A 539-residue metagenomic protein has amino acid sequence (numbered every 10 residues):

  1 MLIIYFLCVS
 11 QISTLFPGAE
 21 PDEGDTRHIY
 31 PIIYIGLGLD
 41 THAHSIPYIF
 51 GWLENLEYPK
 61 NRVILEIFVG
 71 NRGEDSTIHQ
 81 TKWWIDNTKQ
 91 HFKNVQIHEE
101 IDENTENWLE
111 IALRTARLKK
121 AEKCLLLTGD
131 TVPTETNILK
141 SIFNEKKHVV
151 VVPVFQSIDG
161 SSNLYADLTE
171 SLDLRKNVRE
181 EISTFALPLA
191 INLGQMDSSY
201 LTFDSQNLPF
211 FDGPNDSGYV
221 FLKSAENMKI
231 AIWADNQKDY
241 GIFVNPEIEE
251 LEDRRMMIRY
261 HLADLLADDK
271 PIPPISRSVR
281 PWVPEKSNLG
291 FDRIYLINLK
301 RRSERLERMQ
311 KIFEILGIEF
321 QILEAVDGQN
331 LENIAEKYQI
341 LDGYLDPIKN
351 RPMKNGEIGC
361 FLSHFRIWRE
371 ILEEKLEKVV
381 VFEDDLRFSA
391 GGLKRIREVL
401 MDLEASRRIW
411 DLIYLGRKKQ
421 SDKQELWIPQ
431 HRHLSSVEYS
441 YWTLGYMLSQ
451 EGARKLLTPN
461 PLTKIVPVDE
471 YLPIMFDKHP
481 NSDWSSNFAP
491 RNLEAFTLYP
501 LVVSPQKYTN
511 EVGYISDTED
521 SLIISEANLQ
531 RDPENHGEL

Functional and structural regions predicted by a protein language model:
M1-T14: Cleavable N-terminal signal peptides of Sec/SRP-targeted secreted and luminal proteins
Q11-N55, A263-K311: N-proximal low-complexity "stem/linker" segments adjacent to membrane-targeting elements
E54-D102, F313-Y344: Acidic donor-binding segment of Leloir-type glycosyltransferases
I101-E110, N355-L362: A short, glycine-/small-residue-rich helix N-cap motif at loop->alpha-helix starts within glycosyltransferase
N107-K123, F365-K378: Active-site nucleotide-sugar/metal-binding loop of Leloir-type enzymes
A121-V132, E377-R387: Short beta-strand-to-loop acidic/aromatic patch adjacent to the donor-nucleotide binding site
T134-P209, S389-D469: Conserved catalytic core of nucleotide-sugar-dependent glycosyltransferases
F185-P188, L193-I297, L462-L539: C-terminal catalytic/acceptor-binding lobe
